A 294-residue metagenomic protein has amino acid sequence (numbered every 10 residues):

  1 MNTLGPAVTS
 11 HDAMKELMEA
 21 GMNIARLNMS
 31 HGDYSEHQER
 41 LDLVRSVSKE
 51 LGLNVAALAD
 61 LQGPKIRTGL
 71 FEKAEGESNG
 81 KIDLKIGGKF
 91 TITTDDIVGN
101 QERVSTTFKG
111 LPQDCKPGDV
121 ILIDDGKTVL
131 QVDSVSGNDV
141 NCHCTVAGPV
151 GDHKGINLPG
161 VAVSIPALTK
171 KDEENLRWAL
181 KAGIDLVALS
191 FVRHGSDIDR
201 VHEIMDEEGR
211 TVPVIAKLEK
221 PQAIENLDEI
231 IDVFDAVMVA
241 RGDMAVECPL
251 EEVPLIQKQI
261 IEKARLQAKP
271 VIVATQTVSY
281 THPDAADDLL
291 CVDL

Functional and structural regions predicted by a protein language model:
M1-I24, H37-L51: Charge-biased, low-complexity intrinsically disordered regions
N2-A7, S164-T275: Conserved alpha/beta-domain cores
L4-A7, M22, M29-Y34, L61-P64 (+10 more regions): Short, ordered loop/turn segments at secondary-structure junctions
D12-M14, R67-K73, S134-V135, C144 (+5 more regions): Short acidic, glycine/serine/threonine-rich loops at helix termini
E19, M29-H37, G52, Q62-I66 (+1 more regions): Active-site loop-to-helix "anion-binding N-cap" substructures in soluble metabolic enzymes
G63, T68-E173: Beta-strand/loop-dominated core regions that host nucleotide or nucleotide-derived cofactor-binding catalytic loops
Y280-A286: Conserved small/polar residues in nucleotide/adenosyl-binding loops
C291-L294: Hydrophobic alpha-helical segments, chiefly the membrane-spanning helices and signal/signal-anchor peptides
